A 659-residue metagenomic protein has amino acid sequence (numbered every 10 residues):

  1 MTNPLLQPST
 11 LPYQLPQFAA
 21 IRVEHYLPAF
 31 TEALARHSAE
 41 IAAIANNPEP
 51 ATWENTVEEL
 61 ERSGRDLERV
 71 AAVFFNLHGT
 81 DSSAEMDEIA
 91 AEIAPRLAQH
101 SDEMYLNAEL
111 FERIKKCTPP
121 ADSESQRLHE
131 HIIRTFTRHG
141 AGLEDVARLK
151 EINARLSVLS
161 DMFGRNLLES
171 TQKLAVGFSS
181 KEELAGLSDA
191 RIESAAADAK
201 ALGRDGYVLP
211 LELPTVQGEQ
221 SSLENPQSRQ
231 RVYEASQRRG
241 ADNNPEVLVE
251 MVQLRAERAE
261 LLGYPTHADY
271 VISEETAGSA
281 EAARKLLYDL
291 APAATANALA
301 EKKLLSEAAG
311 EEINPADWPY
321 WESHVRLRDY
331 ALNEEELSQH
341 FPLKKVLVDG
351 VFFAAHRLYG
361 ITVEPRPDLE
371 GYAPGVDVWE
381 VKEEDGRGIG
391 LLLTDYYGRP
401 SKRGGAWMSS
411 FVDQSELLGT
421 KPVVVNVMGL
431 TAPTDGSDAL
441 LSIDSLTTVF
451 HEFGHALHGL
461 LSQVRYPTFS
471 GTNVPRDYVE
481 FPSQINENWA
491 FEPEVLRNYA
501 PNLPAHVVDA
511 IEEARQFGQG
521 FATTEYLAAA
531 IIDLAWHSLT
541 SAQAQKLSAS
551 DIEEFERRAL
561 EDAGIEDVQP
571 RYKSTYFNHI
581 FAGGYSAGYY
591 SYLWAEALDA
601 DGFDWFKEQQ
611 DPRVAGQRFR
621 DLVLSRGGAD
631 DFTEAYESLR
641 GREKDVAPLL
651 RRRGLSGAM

Functional and structural regions predicted by a protein language model:
M1-L187, R191: N-terminal helix-rich structural modules
M1-P28, E32, Y330, G350-A354 (+8 more regions): C-terminal, non-catalytic "cap/extension" segments appended to globular domains
T10-H25, V73-I93, K115-E151, P210-P245 (+7 more regions): Short His/Asp/Glu-rich catalytic/ion-coordination signatures at enzyme active sites or charged loops
P28-E32, R36, R155, E250-E257 (+4 more regions): A non-catalytic, amphipathic alpha-helix used as a structural packing/dimerization or gating element in enzyme scaffolds
A35, A39, A43-P50, D66-S83 (+22 more regions): Intrinsically disordered or highly flexible coil/loop and linker segments, enriched in small and charged/polar residues
R65-N76, E130, R134, E234 (+3 more regions): Short, hydrophobic/amphipathic alpha-helical patches that form generic packing surfaces within helical domains
E124, L128-H129, V158-D161, R165 (+7 more regions): Active-site-proximal, well-structured secondary-structure segments within enzyme catalytic domains
T431-F450: Short pre-active-site segment immediately N-terminal to the catalytic Zn-binding motif
